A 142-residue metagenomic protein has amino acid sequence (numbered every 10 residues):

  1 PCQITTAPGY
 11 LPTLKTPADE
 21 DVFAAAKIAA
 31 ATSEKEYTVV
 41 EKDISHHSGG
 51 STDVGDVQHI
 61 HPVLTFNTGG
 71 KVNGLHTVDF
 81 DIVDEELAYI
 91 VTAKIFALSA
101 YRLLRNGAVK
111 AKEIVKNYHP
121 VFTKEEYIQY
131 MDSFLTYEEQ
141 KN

Functional and structural regions predicted by a protein language model:
P1-N142: Metal-dependent amide/peptide-bond hydrolase catalytic core, centered on the "pita-bread" metallohydrolase fold
